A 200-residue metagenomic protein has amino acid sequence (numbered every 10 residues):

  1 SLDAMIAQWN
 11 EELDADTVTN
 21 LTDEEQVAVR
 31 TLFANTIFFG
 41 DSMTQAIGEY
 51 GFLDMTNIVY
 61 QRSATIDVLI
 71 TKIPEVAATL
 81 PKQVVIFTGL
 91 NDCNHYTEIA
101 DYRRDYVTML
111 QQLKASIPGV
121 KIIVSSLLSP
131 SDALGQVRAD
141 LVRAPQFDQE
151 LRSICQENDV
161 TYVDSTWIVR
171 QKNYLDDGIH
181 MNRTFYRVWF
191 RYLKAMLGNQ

Functional and structural regions predicted by a protein language model:
S1-R30: Non-catalytic propeptide/linker segments at domain boundaries
T19-D105: Conserved SGNH/GDSL esterase-like catalytic core that processes O-acyl groups on lipids and polysaccharides
V29, A46, T79, N91-C93 (+4 more regions): Extracellular glycan-modifying ectodomains
A77, L113-A115, C155: N-terminal cationic-hydrophobic initiation segments that often serve targeting/anchoring roles
F87, S125-S126: Alpha/beta-hydrolase-fold catalytic nucleophile elbow
I99-M109, D140-F147: Charged helix-capping and loop-helix junction motifs
I117-K121: A short helix->loop->beta-strand "cap" motif at the edges of active sites that frequently abuts
P130-Q200: Catalytic His-Asp segment of secreted/periplasmic serine-dependent ester chemistry enzymes
